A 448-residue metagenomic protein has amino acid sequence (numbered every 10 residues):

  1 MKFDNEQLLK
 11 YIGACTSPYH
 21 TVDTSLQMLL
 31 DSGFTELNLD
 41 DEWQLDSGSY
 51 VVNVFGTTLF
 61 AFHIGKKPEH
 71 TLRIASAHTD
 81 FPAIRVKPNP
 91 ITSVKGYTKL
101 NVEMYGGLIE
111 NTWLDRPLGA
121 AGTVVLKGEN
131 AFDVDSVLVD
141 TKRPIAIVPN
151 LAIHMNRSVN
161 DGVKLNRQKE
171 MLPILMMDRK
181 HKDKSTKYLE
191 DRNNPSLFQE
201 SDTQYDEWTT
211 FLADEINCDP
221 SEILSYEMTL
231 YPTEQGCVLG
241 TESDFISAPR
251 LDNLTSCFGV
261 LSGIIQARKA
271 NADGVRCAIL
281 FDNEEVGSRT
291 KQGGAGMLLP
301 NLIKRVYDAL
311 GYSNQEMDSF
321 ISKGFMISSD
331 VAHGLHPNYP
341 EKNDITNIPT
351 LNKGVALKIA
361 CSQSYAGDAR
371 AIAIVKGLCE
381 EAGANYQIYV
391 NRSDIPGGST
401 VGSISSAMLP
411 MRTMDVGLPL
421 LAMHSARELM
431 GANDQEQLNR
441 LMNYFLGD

Functional and structural regions predicted by a protein language model:
M1-D448: N-terminal hydrophobic/helix-forming segments and targeting peptides
